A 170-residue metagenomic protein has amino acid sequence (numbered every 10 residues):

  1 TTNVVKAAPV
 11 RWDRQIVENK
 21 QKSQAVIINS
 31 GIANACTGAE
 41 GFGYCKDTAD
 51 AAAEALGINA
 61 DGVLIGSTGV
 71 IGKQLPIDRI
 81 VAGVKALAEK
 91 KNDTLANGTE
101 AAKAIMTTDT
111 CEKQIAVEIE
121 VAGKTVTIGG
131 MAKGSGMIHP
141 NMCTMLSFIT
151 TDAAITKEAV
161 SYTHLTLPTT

Functional and structural regions predicted by a protein language model:
T2, T37-Y44, I155-A159: Short alpha-helix boundary/capping segments
N3-I27, K46-A51: Active-site cofactor/substrate anionic-group-binding motifs, chiefly glycine- and Lys/Arg-rich phosphate-binding loops
Q24-G31, G62-T68: Glycine- and acidic-rich phosphate- and metal-coordinating loops
G31, K133-S135, P168: Anionic group-transfer/hydrolysis microenvironments
A39-G62: Acidic, low-complexity central loop/insert segments
A55-Y162: Glycine-rich, mobile lid/loop segments that gate access to catalytic sites or pores
T163-T169: Conserved small/polar residues in nucleotide/adenosyl-binding loops
